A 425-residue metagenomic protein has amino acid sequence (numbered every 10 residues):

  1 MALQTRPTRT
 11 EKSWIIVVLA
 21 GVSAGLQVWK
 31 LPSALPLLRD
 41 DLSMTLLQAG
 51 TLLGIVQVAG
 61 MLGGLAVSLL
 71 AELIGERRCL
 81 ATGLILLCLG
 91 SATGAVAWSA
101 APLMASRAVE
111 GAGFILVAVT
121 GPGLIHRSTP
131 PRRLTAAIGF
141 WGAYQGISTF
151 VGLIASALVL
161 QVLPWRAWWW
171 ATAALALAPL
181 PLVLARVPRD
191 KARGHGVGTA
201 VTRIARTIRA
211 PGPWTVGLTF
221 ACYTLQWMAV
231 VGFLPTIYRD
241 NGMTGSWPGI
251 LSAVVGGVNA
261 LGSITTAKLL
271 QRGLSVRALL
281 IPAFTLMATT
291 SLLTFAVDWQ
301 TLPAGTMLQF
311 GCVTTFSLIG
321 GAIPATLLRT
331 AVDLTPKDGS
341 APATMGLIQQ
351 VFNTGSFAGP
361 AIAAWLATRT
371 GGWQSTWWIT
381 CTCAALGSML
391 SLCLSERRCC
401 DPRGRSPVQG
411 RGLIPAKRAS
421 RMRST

Functional and structural regions predicted by a protein language model:
S43, G75, V96-P102, V297-D298: Helix-breaking motifs and short loop linkers at transmembrane-helix boundaries and internal kinks in secondary membrane
L62-W98: Conserved MFS/SLC helix-loop-helix module at the cytosolic interface between two early adjacent transmembrane helices
G63-G75, G262-S275: Helix-to-loop junctions at the C-terminal end of transmembrane segments in multipass secondary transporters
S106-Q145: Cytoplasmic helix-loop-helix junction between adjacent transmembrane helices in 12-TM secondary transporters
P131-R132, G139-V187: Helix-loop-helix hairpin linking two adjacent transmembrane segments in secondary transporters
P213-A253, A260: Extracytoplasmic gate region of multi-pass secondary transporters
R277-L327: C-terminal transmembrane helical hairpin of 12-TM major facilitator-type secondary transporters
T335-T370: A late C-terminal transmembrane helix in Major Facilitator Superfamily
